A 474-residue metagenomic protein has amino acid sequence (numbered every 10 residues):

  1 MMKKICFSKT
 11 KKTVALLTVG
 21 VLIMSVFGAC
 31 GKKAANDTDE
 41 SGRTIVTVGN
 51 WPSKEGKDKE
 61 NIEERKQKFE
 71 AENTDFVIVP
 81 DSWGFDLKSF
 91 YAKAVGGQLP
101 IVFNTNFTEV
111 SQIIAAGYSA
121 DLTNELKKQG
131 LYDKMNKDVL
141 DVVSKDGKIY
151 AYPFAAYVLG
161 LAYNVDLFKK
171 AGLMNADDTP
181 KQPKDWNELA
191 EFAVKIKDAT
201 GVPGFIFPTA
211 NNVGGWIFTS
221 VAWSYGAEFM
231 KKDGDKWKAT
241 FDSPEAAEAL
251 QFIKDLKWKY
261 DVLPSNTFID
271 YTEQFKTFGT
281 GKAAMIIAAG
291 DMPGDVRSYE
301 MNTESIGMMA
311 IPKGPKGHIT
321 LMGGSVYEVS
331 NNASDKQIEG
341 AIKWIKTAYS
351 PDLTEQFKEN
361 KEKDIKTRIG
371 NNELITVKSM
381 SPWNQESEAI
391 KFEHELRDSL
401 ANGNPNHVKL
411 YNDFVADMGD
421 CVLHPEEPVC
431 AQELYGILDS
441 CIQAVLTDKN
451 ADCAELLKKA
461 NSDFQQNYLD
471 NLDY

Functional and structural regions predicted by a protein language model:
M2-S8, K12-A116, K127-L131, K336 (+3 more regions): Conserved N-terminal structural module of periplasmic/extracytoplasmic solute-binding proteins
W51, D58, V110-Q112, I217-Y225 (+2 more regions): Extracytoplasmic/periplasmic substrate-binding proteins
F76, A94-T105, Y118-A120, G201-P203 (+2 more regions): Alpha-to-beta junction loops
D81-F90, T108, P183-E188, S265-T280: Short helix-initiation/N-cap motifs at beta->coil->alpha
N106-G160, K169, N187-F192, D198-T200 (+4 more regions): Hinge/lid segment of periplasmic solute-binding proteins
A120-M135, D178-Q182, F205-F207, A227-E248 (+3 more regions): Short, solvent-exposed loop/beta-turn-alpha elements that line the ligand-binding surface or hinge of extracytoplasmic
E188-K195, D235-T267, I311: Glycine-centered hinge/linker elements that transmit conformational signals in sensory and ligand-binding systems
M292-N302, K316-L321, E328-G436: C-terminal lobe and pocket-closing loops of periplasmic/extracytoplasmic Venus-flytrap solute-binding proteins
